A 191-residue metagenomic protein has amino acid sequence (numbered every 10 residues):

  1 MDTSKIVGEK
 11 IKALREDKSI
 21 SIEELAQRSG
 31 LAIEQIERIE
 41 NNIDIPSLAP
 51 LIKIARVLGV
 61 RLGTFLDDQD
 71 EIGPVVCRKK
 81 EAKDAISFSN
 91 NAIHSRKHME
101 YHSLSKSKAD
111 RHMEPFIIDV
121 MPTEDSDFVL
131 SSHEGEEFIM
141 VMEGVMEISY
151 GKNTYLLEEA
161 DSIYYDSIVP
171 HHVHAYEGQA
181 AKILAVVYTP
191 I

Functional and structural regions predicted by a protein language model:
E9-A26: Short basic helix-loop element that most often maps to the first helix and adjoining turn of HTH DNA-binding modules
L31-P46, D67: Recognition helix of helix-turn-helix/homeodomain-like DNA-binding domains that insert into the DNA major groove
A49-T64: DNA major-groove recognition helix of helix-turn-helix/homeodomain DNA-binding modules
E81-N91, K97-S107, P115-H133, S167-P170: Conserved short histidine dyad/triad with adjacent acidic residue
K97-E100, E158-E159, S167-I191: Ligand-binding loop in jelly-roll beta-barrel domains
L104, G151-S167: Short acidic-glycine-tyrosine-enriched beta hairpin
H133-G151: Glycine- and acidic-residue-biased ligand/ion/polar-headgroup-sensing regions
